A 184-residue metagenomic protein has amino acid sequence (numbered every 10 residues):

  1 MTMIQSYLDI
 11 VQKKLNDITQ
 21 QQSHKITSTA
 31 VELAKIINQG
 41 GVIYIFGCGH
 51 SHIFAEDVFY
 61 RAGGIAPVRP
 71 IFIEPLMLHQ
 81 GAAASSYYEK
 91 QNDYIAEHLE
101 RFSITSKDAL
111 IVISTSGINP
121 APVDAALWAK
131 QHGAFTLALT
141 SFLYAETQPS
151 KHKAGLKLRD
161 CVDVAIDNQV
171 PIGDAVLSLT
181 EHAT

Functional and structural regions predicted by a protein language model:
M1-Q21: Generic N-terminal amphipathic, Lys/Arg-enriched alpha-helix
M3, K25-S28, H50: Short, contiguous, pocket-lining structural segments that sit at or immediately flank catalytic/ligand-binding sites
Y7, K14, T29-E32, A125: A ubiquitous structural signal for well-ordered alpha-helices
Q21-N38: A short, well-structured juxtamembrane/interface segment
Y44-T184: Glycine-rich phosphate-binding loops that contact phosphosugars or nucleotide phosphates
